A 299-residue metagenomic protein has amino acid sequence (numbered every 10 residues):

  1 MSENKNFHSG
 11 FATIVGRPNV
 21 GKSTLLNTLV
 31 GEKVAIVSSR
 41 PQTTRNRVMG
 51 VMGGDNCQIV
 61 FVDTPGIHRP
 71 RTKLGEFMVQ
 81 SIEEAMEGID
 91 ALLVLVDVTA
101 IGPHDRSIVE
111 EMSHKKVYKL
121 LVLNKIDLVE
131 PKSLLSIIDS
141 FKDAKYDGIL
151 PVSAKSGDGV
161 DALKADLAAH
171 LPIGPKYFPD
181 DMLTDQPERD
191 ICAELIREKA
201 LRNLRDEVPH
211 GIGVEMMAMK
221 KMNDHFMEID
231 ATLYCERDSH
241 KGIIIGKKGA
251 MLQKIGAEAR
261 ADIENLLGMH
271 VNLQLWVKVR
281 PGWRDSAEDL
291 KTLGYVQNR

Functional and structural regions predicted by a protein language model:
M1-E87, A91: Conserved G1/Walker A P-loop phosphate-binding module
T13, N27, N46, G50 (+12 more regions): Solvent-exposed alpha-helical segments within well-ordered globular domains of core cellular machineries
G21, G159, M251: Conserved glycine(s) of the Walker
E32, V51-D55, A85-L92, T99 (+8 more regions): Conserved, well-folded catalytic cores of nucleic-acid-processing and energy-transducing macromolecular machines
T44, H68-R69, I101-G102, V129-E130 (+1 more regions): Catalytic P-loop NTPase motifs of RecA-like helicase/translocase cores
G53-Q58, F77-I149, N203, K220-H225: Conserved C-terminal guanine-recognition region of P-loop GTPase G domains, centered on the G4
Y118-L120, D127-E188: Canonical P-loop GTPase G-domain recognition
D190-R299: P-loop NTP-binding site
